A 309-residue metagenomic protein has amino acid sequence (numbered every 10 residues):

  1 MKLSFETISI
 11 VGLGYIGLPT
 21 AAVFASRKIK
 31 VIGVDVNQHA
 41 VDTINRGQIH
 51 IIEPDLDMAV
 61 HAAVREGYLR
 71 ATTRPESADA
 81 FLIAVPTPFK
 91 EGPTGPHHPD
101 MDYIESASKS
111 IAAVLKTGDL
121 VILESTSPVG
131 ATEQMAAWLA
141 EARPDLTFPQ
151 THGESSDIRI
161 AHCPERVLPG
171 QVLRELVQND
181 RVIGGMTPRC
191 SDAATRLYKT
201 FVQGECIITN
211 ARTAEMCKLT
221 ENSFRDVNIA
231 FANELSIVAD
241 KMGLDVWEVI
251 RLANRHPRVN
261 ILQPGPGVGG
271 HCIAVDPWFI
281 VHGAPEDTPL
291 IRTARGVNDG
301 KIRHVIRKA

Functional and structural regions predicted by a protein language model:
M1-A309: Structural/interface elements that position substrates and couple domains in central-metabolism enzymes
